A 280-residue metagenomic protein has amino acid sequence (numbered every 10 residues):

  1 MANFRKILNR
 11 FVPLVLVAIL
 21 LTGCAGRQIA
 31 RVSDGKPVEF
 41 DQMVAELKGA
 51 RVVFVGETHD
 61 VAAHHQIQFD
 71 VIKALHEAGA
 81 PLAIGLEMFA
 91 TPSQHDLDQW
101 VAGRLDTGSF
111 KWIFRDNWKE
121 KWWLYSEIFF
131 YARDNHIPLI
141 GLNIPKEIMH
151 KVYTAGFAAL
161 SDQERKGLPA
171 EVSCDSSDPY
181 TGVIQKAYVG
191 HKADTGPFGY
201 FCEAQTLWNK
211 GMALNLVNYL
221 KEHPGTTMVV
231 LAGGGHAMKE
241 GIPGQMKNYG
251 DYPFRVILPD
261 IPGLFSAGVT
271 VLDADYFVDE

Functional and structural regions predicted by a protein language model:
A2-V12: Bacterial N-terminal signal peptides that target proteins for export
V12-G23: Bacterial N-terminal signal peptides
T22-A50: N- or domain-start disorder-to-order transition segments that initiate the globular core
K48-G56, T107-I113: Acidic/histidine-rich, surface-exposed loop or edge segments in extracytoplasmic proteins
T58-V61, F89-S93, P145-M149, G234-A237 (+1 more regions): Solvent-exposed loop/turn segments at secondary-structure junctions within structured extracellular/periplasmic domains
V61-H65, L75-G85, T91-V101: Membrane-embedded segments
H95-Y219: A substrate-binding/cap region within the structured catalytic cores of diverse enzymes
G211-E222, T226-V229, G234-E280: C-terminal regions of proteins
